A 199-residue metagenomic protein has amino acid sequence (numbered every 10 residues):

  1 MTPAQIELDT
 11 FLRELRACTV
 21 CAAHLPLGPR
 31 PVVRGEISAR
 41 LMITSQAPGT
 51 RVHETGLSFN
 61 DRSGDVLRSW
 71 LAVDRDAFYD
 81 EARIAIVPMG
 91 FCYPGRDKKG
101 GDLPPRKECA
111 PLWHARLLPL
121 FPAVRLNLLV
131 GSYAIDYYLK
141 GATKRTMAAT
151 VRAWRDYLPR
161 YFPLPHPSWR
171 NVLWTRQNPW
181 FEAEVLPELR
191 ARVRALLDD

Functional and structural regions predicted by a protein language model:
T2-D198: A polyanion-binding, active-site-adjacent surface
